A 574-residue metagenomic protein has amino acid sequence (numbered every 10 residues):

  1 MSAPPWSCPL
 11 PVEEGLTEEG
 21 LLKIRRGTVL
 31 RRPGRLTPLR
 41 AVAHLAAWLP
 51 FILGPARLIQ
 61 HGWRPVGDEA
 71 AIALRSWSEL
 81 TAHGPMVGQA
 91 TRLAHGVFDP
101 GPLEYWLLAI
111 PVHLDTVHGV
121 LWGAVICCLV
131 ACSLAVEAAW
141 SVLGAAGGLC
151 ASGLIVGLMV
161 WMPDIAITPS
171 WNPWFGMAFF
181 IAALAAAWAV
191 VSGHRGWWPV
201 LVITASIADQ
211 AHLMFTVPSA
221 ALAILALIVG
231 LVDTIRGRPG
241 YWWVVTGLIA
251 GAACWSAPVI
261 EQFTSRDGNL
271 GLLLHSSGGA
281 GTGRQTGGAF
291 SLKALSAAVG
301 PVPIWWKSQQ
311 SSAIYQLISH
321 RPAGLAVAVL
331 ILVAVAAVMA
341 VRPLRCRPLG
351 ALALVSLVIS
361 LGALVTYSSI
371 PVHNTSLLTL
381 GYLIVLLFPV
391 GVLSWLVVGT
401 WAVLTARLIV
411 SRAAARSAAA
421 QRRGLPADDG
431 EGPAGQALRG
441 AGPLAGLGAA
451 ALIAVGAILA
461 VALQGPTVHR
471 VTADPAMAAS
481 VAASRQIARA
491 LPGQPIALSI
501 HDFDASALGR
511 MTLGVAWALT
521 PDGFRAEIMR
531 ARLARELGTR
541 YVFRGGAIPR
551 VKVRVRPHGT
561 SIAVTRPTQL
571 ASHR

Functional and structural regions predicted by a protein language model:
G34-R35, W140-G147, H194, L231-V245 (+1 more regions): Membrane-interface helix-loop-helix junctions at transmembrane boundaries of multi-pass membrane enzymes, predominantly
L45, P102-W106, H113-S133, A166-N172 (+1 more regions): Loop-to-helix entry region of an early transmembrane alpha helix in multi-pass inner-membrane enzymes
G54-A56, A71-W106, I110: Extracytosolic helix-loop segments that constitute the early lumenal/periplasmic catalytic or substrate-binding loops
R75-S78, D233-T234, W242-V329: Transmembrane-lumen/periplasm boundary regions of multi-pass, lipid-linked membrane glycan transferases
W122-G144, A182, M339-A340: Transmembrane-helix motifs of polytopic, lipid-linked glycan transferases
A135-V160: Transmembrane-helix signature of polytopic, membrane-embedded enzymes that assemble or transfer cell-envelope glycans
A183-W198, A208, T234-R236: Membrane-interface transmembrane helices that cradle and orient dolichyl/undecaprenyl
W198-F215, S219-I224, A250-A253: Membrane-interface alpha helices of multi-pass inner-membrane proteins
